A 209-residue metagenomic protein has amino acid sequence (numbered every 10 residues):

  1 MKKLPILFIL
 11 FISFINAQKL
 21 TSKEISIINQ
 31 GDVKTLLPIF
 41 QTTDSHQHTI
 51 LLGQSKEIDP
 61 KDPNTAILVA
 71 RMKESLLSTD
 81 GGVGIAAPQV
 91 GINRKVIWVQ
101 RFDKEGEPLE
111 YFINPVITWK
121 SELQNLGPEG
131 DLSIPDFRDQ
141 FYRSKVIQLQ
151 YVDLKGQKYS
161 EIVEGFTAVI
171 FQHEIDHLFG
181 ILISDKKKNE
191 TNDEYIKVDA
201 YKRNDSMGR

Functional and structural regions predicted by a protein language model:
L4-I12: Sec-dependent N-terminal signal peptides
Q18-R209: Positively charged
